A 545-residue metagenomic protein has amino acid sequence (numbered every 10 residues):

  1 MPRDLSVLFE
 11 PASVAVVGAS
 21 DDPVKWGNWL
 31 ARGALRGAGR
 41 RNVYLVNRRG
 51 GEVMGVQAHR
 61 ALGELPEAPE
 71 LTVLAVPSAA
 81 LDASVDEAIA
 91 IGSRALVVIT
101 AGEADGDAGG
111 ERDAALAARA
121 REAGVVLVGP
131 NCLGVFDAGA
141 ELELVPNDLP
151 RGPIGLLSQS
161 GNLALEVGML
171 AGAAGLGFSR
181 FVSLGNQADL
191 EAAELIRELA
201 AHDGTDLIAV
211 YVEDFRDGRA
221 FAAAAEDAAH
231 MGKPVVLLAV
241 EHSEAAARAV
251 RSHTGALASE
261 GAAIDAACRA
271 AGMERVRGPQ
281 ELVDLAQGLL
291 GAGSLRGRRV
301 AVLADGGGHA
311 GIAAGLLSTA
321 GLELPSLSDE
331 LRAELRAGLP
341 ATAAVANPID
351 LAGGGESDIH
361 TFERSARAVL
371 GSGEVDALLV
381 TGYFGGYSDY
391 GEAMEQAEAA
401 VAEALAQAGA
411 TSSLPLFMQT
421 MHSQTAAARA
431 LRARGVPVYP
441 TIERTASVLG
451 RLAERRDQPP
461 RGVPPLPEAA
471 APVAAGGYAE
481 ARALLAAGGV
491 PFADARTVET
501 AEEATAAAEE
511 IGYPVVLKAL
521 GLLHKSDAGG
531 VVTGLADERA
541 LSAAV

Functional and structural regions predicted by a protein language model:
M1-V545: Catalytic-core regions of core metabolic enzymes, especially those transforming organic acids/acyl-group intermediates
